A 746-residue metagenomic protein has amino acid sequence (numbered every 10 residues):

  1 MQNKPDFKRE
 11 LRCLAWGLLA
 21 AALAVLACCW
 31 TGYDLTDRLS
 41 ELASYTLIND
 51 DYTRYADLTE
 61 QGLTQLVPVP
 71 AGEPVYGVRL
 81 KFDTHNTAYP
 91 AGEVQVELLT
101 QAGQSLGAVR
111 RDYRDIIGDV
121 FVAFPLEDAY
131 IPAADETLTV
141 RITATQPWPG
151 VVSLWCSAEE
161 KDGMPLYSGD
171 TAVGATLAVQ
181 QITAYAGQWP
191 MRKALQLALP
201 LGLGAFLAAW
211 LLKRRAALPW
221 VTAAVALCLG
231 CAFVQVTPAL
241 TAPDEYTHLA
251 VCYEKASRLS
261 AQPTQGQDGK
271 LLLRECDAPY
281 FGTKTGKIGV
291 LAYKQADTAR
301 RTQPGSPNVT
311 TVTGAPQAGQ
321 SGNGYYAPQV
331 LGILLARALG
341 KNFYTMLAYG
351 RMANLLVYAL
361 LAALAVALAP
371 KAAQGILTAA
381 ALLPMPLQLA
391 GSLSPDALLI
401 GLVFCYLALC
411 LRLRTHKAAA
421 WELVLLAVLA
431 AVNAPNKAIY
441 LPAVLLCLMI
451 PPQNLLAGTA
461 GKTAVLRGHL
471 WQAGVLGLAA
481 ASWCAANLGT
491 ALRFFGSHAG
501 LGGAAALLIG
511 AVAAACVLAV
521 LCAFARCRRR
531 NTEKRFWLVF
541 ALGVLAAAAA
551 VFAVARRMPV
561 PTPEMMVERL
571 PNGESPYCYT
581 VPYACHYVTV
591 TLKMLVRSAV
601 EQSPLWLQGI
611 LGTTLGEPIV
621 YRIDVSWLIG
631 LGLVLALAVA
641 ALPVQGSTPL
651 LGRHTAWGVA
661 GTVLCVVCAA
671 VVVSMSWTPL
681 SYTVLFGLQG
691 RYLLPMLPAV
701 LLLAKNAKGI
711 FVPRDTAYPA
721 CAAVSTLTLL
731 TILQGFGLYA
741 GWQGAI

Functional and structural regions predicted by a protein language model:
M1-W30, W189-C231, W471-Q472, R528-L545 (+3 more regions): Start-transfer (signal-anchor) and selected internal transmembrane alpha helices of multi-pass inner/ER membrane
F7-T100, I116-A134, A144-P200: Beta-sheet-rich sandwich/jelly-roll-like modules and their strand-loop junctions
G187-Q188, G458, T463-R467, A473-A541 (+1 more regions): Membrane-lumen/periplasm interface segments of multi-pass, membrane-embedded glycan/lipid transferases
A216-W220, K341-Y344, A365-P384: Transmembrane-helix signature of polytopic, membrane-embedded enzymes that assemble or transfer cell-envelope glycans
L259-Y349: Interfacial juxtamembrane loops and adjacent helix segments that form the catalytic/substrate-binding surfaces
A348-K371: Transmembrane-helix motifs of polytopic, lipid-linked glycan transferases
S392-L399: Short acidic/glycine- and proline-prone juxtamembrane loop motifs at membrane-interface regions of multi-pass membrane
E422-A438, A443-M449: Membrane-interface alpha helices of multi-pass inner-membrane proteins
